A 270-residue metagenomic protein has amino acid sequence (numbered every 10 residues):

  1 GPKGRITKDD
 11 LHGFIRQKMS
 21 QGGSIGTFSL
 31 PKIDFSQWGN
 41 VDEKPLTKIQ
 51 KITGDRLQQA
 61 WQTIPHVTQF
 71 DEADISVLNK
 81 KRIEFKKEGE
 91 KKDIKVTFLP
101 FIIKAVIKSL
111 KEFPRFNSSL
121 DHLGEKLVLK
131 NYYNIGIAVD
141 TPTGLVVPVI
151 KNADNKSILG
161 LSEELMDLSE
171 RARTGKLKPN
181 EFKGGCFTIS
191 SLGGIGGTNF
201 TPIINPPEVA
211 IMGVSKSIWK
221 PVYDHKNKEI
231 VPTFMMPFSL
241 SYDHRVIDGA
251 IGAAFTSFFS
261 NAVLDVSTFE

Functional and structural regions predicted by a protein language model:
P2-E270: C-terminal catalytic/motor cores of large multi-domain enzyme assemblies
